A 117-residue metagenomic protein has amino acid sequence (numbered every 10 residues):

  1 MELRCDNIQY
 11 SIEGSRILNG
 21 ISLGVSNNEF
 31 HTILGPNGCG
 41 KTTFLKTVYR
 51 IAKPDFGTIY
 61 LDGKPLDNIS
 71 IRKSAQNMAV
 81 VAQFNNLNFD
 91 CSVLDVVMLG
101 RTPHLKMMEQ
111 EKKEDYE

Functional and structural regions predicted by a protein language model:
L3-C5, L18-G20: Conserved structural motif at the start of ABC-family nucleotide-binding domains
S15-R16, R72: Short coil-to-beta microelement around the adenine-binding A-loop and adjacent beta1/P-loop entry of ABC ATPase
L34-P36: The feature captures the beta-strand-to-loop junction immediately N-terminal to the Walker
Y49: Helix-to-loop junction immediately C-terminal to a conserved catalytic motif
G57-P65, S74: Conserved ABC transporter NBD signature motif
N68, F84-M98, P103-Q110: Conserved catalytic motifs of ABC-family nucleotide-binding domains
